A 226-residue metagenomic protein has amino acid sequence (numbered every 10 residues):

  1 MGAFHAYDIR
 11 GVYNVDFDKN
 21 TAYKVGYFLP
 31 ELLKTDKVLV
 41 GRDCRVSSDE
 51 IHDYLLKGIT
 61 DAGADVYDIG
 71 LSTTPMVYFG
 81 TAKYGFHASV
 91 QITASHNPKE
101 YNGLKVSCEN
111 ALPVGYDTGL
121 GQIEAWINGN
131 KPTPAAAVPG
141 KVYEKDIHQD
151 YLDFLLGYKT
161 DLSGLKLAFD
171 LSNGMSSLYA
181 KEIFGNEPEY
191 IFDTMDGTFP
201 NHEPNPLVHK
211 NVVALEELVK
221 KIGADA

Functional and structural regions predicted by a protein language model:
M1-G63, E144-G164: An N-terminal, well-structured beta->alpha segment
A3-H5, I9, Y13, E100-N102 (+2 more regions): Glycine-rich, flexible loop/turn motifs
R10-Y13, D43, S72, K105 (+1 more regions): Gly/Ser/Thr-rich beta-alpha loop segments that engage phosphate groups in nucleotides
T21, V25, T73, S176: Catalytic-loop motifs flanking and including active-site residues across diverse enzymes
V38-N102, I183-F184, P188-A226: N-terminal small/polar loop signature for handling phosphorylated ligands or for N-terminal nucleophile
N102-I222: Gly/Ser/Thr-enriched, mixed-charge loops and adjacent short helices that form phosphate/oxyanion-binding elements
